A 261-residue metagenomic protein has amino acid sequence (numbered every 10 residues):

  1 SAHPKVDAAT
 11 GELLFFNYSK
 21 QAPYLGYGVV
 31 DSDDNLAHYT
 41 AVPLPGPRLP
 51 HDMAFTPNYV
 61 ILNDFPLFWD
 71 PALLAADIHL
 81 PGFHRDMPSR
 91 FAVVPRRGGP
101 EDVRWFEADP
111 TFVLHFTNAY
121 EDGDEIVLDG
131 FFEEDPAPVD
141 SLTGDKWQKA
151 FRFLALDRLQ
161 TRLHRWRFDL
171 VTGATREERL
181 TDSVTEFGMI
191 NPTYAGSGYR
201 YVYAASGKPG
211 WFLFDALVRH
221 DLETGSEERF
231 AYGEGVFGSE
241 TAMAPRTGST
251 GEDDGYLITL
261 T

Functional and structural regions predicted by a protein language model:
S1-T261: Beta-propeller domains
